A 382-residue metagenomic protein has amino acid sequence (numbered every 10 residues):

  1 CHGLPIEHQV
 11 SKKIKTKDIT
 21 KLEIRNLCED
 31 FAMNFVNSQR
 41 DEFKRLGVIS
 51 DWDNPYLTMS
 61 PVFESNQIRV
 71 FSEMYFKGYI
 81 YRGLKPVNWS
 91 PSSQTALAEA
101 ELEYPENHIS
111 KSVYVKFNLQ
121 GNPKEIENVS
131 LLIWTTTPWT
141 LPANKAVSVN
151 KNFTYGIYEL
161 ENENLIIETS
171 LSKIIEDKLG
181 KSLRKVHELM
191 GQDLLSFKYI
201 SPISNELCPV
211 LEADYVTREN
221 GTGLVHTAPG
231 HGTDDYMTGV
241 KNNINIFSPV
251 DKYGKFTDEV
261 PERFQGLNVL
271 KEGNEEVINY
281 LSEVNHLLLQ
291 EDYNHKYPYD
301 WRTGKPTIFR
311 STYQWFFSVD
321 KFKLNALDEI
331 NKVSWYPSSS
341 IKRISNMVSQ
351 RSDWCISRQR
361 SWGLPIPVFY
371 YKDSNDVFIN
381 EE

Functional and structural regions predicted by a protein language model:
C1-E163, A228-K241, N245-V260, H286-A326 (+1 more regions): N-terminal, positively charged nucleic-acid-binding surface of large information/translation enzymes
E23-F31, A213-T233, E329-I344: Extended, non-catalytic structural segments that build the interaction scaffolds of large macromolecular assemblies
E106-K111, W139, N150, M190-D193 (+2 more regions): A short catalytic or substrate-binding loop motif that flags glycine-/basic-rich loops and adjacent residues that bind
S112-K116, G121-K124, Y155-E159, I166-T169 (+1 more regions): Feature 926 captures the class I aminoacyl-tRNA synthetase adenylation module centered on the KMSKS loop
A143-D251, V319: Catalytic alpha/beta core of large soluble enzyme barrels
G191-S196, E262-N274: A glycine-biased structural micro-motif
G273, Y280-E283, G304: Short edge beta-strands and adjacent beta->alpha junctions
